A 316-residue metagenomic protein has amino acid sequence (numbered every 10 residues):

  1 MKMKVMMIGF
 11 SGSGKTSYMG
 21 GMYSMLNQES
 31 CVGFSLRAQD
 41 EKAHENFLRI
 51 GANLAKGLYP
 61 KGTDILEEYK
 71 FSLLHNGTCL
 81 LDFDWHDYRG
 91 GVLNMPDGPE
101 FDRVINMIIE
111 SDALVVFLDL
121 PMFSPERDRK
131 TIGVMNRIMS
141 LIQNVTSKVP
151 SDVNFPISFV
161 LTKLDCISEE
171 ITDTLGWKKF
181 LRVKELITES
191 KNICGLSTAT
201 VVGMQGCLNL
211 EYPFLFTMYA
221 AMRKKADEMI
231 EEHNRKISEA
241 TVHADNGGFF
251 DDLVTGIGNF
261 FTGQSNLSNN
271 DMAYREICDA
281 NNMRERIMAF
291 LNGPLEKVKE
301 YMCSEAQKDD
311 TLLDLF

Functional and structural regions predicted by a protein language model:
M1-W85: Conserved G1/Walker A P-loop phosphate-binding module
L80-D102: Switch II (G3) loop of P-loop NTPases
W85-R89, A113-F123, F159-D165, T200-G203: Short loop/turn segments at strand-loop or loop-helix junctions that form parts of catalytic or ligand-binding pockets
L93-N94, F123-R127, C166-D173, G206-L210 (+1 more regions): Switch/connector loops and helix/strand junctions flanking conserved nucleotide-binding motifs in nucleotide-processing
M95-R127: Inter-motif core of Ras-like GTPase G domains
E126-S151: Amphipathic helical hotspot of TIR/SEFIR-family domains
P156-S158, L164-E228: Canonical P-loop GTPase G-domain recognition
M222-F316: C-terminal accessory extensions appended to soluble enzyme cores
